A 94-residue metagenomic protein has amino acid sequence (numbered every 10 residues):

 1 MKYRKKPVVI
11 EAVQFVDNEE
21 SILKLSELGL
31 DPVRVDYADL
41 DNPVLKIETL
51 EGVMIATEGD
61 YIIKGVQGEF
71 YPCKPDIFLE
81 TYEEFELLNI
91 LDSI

Functional and structural regions predicted by a protein language model:
M1-L50: N-terminal domain-onset segments
E51-I94: Short, compact, well-ordered microdomains
